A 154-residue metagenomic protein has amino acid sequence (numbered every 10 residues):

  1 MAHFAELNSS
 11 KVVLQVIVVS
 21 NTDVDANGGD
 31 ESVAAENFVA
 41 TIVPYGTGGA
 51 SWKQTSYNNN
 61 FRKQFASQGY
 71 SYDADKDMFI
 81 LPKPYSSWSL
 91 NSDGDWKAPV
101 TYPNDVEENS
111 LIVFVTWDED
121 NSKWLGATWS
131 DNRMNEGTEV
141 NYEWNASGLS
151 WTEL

Functional and structural regions predicted by a protein language model:
M1-L154: Interaction-interface detector
